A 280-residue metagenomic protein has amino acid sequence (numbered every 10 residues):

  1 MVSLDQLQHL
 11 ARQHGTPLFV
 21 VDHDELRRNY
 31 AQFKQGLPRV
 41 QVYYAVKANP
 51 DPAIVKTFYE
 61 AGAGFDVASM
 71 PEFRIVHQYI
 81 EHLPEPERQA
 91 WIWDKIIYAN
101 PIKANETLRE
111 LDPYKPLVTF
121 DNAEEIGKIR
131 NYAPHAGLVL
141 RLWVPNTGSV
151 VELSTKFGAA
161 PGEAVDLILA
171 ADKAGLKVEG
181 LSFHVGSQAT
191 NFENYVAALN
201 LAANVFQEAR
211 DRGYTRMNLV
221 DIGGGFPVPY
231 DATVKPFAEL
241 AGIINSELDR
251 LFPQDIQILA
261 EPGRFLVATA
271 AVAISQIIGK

Functional and structural regions predicted by a protein language model:
M1-V118, A123-N131, H135, K173 (+4 more regions): A charged N-terminal "starter" segment
V2-D5, V21-R28, N49, A53 (+10 more regions): Conserved active-site and cofactor/substrate-binding residues in soluble primary-metabolism enzymes
G15, E85, Q89-K95, R109-L117 (+3 more regions): Glycine-rich tight-turn/loop motif centered on a GG-T
V46-A48, V67, N100, F120-N122 (+4 more regions): A cross-domain feature marking catalytic cores of carbohydrate-active enzymes and several ubiquitous metabolic/repair
V55, W143-K156, G180-N194, L219-P236 (+1 more regions): Active-site-proximal beta-alpha loop/turn segments in soluble metabolic enzymes
Y59-E60, P134-H135, K156-F157, A197 (+1 more regions): Short, solvent-exposed amphipathic alpha-helical segments in soluble enzyme and RNA/protein-processing domains
D121-I129, T155-K173, Q188, N194-F206 (+1 more regions): Metal-dependent enolase-superfamily TIM-barrel catalytic cores that perform enediolate-based chemistry
N194-K280: C-terminal active-site-proximal or functional interface alpha/beta core segments in diverse enzymes
